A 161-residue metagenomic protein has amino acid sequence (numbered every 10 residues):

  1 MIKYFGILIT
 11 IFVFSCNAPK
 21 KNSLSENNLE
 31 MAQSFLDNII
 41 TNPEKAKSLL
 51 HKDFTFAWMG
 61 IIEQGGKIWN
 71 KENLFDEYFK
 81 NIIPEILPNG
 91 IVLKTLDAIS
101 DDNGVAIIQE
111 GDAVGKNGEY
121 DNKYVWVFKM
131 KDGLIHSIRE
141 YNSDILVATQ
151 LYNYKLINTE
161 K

Functional and structural regions predicted by a protein language model:
I2, I11-F12, C16-E44, S48 (+1 more regions): Short, low-complexity N-terminal intrinsically disordered segments enriched in polar/charged residues
A32-F35, K45-K47, F54, L74-F75 (+3 more regions): Hydrophobic pocket/interface hotspot
K52-D101: A solvent-exposed, acidic/Ser-Thr-rich amphipathic alpha-helical stretch
I68, N117-Y120, V147-Y152: A short, polar/proline- and glycine-enriched secondary-structure boundary/capping micro-motif
L93-A98, G111-D112, K123-F128: Hydrophobic/aromatic beta-strand elements that line small-molecule binding cavities or substrate pockets in beta-rich
D102-G111: A short hydrophobic beta-strand element
A113-G115, D132: Beta-strand elements of well-folded, non-transmembrane domains
R139-K161: Low-complexity, intrinsically disordered terminal/linker segments enriched in charged and Gly/Pro repeats
